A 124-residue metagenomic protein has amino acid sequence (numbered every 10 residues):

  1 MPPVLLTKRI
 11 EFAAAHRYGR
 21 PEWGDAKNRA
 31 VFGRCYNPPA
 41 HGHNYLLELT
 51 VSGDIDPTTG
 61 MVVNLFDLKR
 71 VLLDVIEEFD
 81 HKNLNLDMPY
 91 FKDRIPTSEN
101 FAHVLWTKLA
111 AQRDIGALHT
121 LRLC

Functional and structural regions predicted by a protein language model:
M1-C124: Charge-rich, low-complexity N-terminal segments
